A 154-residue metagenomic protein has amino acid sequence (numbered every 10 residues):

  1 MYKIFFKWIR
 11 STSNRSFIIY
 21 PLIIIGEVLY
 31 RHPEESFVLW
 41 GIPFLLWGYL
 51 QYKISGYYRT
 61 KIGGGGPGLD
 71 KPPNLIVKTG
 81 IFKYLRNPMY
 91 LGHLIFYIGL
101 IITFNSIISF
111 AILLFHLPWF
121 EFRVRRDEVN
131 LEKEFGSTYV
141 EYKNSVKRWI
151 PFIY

Functional and structural regions predicted by a protein language model:
M1-T79, L94-Y154: Membrane-anchoring alpha-helices and their flanking helix-loop junctions
Y84-P88: Histidine-centered phosphotransfer motif of kinases
